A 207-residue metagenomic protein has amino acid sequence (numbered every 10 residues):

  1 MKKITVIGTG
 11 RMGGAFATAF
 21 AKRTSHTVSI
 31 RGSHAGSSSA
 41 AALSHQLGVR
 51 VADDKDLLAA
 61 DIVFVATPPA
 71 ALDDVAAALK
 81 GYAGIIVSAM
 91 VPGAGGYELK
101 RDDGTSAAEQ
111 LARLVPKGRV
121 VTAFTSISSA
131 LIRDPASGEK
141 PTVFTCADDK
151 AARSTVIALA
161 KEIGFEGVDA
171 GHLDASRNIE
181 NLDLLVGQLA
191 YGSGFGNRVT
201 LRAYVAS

Functional and structural regions predicted by a protein language model:
M1-L47: NAD(P)+-binding Rossmann beta1-loop-alpha1 motif at the extreme N-terminus of oxidoreductases
K2, G84, P141: Nucleotide donor/acceptor-binding cores
G48-A52: Rossmann-fold cofactor-recognition segment
D54-G95: Rossmann-fold NAD(P) dinucleotide-binding segment
P68-A71, S126-I127, D149-A151: Short beta->alpha connector loops
M90-P135: Rossmann-fold NAD(P)-binding glycine/threonine-rich loop
T142-S207: Active-site-lining helix/loop region of Rossmann-like oxidoreductase modules
